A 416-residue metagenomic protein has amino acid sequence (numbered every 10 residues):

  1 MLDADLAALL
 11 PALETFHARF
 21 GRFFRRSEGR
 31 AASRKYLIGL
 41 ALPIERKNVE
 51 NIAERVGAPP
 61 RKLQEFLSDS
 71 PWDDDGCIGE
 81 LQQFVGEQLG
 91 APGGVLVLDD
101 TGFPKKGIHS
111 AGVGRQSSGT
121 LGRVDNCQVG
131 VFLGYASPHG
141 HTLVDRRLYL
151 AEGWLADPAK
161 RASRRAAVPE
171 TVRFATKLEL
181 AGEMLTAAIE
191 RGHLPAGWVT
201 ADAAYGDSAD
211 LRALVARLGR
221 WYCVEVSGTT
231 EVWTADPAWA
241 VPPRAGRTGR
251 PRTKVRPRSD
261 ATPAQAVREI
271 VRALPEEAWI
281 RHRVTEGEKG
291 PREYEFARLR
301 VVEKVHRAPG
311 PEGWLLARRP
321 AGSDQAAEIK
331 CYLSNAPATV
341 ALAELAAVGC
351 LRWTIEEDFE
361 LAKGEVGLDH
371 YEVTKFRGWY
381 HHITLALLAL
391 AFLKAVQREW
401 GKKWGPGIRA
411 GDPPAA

Functional and structural regions predicted by a protein language model:
M1-R25: Basic, low-complexity segments
E14, G122, P138-E170, F174 (+2 more regions): An anionic, glycine-rich sequence signature occurring as long contiguous blocks
R25-G29, K35, G39-I108, A187 (+2 more regions): Electropositive nucleic-acid engagement tracts
I52-A53, G93-K106, L133, V199-D207 (+4 more regions): Short, conserved catalytic/metal-binding motifs centered on acidic residues
D69-E152, P158-A159, R164, L299-V302: Active-site-proximal, Lys/Arg-enriched surface segment that forms a nucleic-acid-binding/basic interface patch
E80-E87, P169-G197: Short, basic/hydrophobic alpha-helical segments
T200-S208, G228-T230, R377: Acidic, metal-coordinating catalytic cores used for nucleic-acid/nucleotide bond scission and strand-transfer chemistry
S334, V340-G349, G364-Y380, W400-K403: Short, solvent-exposed helix-loop connector elements
